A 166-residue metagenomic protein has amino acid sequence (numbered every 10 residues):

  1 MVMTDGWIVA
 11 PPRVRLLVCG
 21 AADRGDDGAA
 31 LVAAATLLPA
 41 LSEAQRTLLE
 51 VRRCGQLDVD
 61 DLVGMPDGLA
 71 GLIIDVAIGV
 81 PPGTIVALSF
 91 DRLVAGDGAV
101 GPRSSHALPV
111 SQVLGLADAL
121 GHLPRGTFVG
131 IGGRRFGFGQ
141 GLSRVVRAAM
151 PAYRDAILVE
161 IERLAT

Functional and structural regions predicted by a protein language model:
V2-L123, F128-G133, Q140-A152, L158-T166: N-terminal catalytic or cofactor-binding beta/alpha core of small enzyme domains
